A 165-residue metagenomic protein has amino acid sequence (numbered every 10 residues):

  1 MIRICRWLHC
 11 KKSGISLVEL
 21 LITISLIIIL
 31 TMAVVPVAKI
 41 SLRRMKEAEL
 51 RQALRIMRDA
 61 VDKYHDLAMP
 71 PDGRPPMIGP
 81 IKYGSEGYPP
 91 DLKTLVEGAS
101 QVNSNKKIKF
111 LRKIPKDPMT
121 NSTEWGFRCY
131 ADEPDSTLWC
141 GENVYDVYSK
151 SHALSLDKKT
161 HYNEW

Functional and structural regions predicted by a protein language model:
M1-S13: N-terminal leader/signal peptides at the extreme start of proteins
S13, E19-I22: Internal alpha-helical transmembrane segments of multi-pass membrane proteins, especially GPCRs
L21-P36: Alpha-helical hydrophobic helix detector
V35-R43: N-terminal membrane-insertion alpha helix
L42-P70: Membrane-proximal N-terminal amphipathic helix
K63-W165: Low-complexity, acidic interaction segments enriched in glycine
